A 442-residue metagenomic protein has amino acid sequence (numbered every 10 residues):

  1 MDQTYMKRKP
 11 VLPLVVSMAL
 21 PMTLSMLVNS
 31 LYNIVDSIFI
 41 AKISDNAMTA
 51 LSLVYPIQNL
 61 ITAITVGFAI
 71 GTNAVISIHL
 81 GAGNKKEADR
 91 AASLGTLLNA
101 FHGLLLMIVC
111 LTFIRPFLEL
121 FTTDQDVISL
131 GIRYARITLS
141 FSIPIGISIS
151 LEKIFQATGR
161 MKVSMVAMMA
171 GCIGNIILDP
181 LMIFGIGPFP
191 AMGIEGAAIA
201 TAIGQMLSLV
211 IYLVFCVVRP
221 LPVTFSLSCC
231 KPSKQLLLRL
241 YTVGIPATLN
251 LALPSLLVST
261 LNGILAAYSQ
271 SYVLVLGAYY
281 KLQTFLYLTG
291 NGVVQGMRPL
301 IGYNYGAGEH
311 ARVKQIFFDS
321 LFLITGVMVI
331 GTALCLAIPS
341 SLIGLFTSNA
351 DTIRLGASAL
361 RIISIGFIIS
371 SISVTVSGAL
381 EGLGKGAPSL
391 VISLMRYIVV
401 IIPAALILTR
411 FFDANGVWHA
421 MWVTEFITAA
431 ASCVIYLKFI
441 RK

Functional and structural regions predicted by a protein language model:
M1-A19, I76-I143, F189-I245, I301-G366 (+1 more regions): Short alpha-helical transmembrane segments in multi-pass integral membrane proteins
R8, L12-L31, V35, I57-I64 (+6 more regions): Residue-level signal for short hydrophobic patches within transmembrane helices of multi-pass membrane transporters
S17-D36, I137, S148, G171 (+5 more regions): Transmembrane helical elements of multi-pass membrane transporters/channels
M22, M26, I38, A74 (+16 more regions): Transmembrane alpha-helix boundary and packing residues in multipass membrane permease domains and related
L27, L31-T49, L118-Q125, L181-M192 (+4 more regions): Helix-terminus/linker motif at the lipid-water interface of multi-pass membrane proteins
M48-I108, I145-S164, N262, V275-P339 (+1 more regions): Small-residue-rich hydrophobic transmembrane alpha-helices
L60-A63, N175-P180, L209-L213, F285-L288 (+3 more regions): Hydrophobic transmembrane alpha-helices of multi-pass small-molecule transporters
A69, N73, T138-Q156, S164-C172 (+5 more regions): Short runs within selected transmembrane alpha-helices of multi-pass transporters and secretion channels
